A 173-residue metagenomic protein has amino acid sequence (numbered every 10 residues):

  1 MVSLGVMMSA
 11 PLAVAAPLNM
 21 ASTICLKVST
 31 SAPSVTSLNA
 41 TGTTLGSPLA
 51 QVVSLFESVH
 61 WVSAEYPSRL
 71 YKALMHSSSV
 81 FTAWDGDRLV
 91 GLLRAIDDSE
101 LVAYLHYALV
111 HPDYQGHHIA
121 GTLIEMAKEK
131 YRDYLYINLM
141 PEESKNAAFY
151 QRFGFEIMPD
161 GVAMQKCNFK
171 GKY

Functional and structural regions predicted by a protein language model:
M1-N39: Low-acidity, Ser/Thr- and Arg-rich intrinsically disordered low-complexity segments
L26-V28, V35-E65, G161: Short amphipathic alpha-helix that is part of the acyltransferase structural core
S47, E100, S144-K145: Short alpha-helical
L70-G86, V90-A108: A conserved beta-strand-loop-helix scaffold within acyl/acetyltransferase catalytic domains
V110, G116-E129: Conserved acetyl-CoA-binding loop-helix of GNAT-fold acetyltransferases
D133-K166: Conserved active-site alpha-helix within GNAT-family acetyltransferase domains
